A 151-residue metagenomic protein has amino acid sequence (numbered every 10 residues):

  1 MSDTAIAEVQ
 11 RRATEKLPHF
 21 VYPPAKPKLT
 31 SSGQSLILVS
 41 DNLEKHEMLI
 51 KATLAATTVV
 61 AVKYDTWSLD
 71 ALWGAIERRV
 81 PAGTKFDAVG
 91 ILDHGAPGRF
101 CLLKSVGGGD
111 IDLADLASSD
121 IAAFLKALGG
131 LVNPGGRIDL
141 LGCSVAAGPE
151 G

Functional and structural regions predicted by a protein language model:
M1, E44, Y64-W67, T84 (+2 more regions): Short coil/turn linker and secondary-structure boundary residues
S2-Q10: Short, intrinsically disordered N-terminal pre-domain segments
V9, L54-A55, R78-P81, L131-N133 (+1 more regions): Pre-catalytic or accessory/regulatory segments outside the catalytic core
Q10-R78: A domain-level signal for caspase-like cysteine endopeptidase catalytic cores and their zymogen-processing architecture
Y22-A25, L72-T84, S119-P134: Short, basic/hydrophobic alpha-helical segments
S31, P81, S105-G107: Intrinsically disordered, low-complexity segments enriched in small/polar residues
Q34, A56-T58, K85, P134-R137: Loop/turn elements at helix/coil->beta-strand transitions in domains of secreted/extracellular proteins
D87-L92, P97-G151: Catalytic cores of nucleophile-dependent amide-cleaving enzymes
